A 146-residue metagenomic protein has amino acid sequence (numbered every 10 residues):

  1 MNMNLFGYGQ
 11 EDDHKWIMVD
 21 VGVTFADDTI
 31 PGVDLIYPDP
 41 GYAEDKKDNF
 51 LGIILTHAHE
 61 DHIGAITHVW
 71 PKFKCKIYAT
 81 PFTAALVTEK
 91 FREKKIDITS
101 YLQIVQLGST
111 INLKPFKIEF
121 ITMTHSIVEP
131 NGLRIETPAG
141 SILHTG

Functional and structural regions predicted by a protein language model:
N2, K15, C75, S100 (+3 more regions): Structural beta-strand/beta-sheet cores of well-ordered domains, especially the beta-sheet scaffolds that support
L5-H14, P130-G146: Metal-dependent phosphodiesterase/nuclease catalytic metal-binding core
Y8-L55, T67-C75, A79, T83 (+1 more regions): Pre-active-site segment of Zn-dependent metallo-hydrolases
I17-D20, K117-M123, S141-G146: Active-site-proximal beta-strand elements of phosphoester/diester hydrolases
D27-T29, I63-G64, V87-T88, V128-N131 (+1 more regions): Short helix/loop capping segments that flank catalytic or ligand/cofactor-binding pockets
G52, T56-H62, H125: Histidine-centered divalent metal-coordination motifs
F82-P130, E136-P138: Metallo-beta-lactamase
